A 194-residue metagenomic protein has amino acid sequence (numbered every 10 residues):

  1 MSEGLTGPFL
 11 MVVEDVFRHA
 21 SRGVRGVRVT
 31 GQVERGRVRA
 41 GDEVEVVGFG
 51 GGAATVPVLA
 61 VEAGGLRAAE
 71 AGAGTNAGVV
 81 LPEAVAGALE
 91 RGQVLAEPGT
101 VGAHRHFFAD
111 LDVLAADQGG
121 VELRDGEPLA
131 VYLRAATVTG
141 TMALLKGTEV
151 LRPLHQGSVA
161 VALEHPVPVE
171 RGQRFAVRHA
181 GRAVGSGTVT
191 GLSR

Functional and structural regions predicted by a protein language model:
M1-L89, V94-A115: Conserved catalytic-core segments of large NTP-driven translation/proteostasis enzymes
E83-R194: C-terminal effector modules of nucleic-acid-centric enzymes and ribosome-associated factors
